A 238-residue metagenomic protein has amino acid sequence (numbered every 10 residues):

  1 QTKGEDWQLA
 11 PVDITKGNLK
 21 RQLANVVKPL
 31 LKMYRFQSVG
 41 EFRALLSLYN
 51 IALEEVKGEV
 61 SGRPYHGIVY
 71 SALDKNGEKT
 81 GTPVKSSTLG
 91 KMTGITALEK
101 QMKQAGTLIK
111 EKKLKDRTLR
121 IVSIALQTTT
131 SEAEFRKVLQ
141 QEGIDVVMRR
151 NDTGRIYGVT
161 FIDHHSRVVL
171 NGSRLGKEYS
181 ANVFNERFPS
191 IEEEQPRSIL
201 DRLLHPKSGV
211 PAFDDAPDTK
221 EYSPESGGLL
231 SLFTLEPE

Functional and structural regions predicted by a protein language model:
Q1-E238: Extended intrinsically disordered terminal tails
